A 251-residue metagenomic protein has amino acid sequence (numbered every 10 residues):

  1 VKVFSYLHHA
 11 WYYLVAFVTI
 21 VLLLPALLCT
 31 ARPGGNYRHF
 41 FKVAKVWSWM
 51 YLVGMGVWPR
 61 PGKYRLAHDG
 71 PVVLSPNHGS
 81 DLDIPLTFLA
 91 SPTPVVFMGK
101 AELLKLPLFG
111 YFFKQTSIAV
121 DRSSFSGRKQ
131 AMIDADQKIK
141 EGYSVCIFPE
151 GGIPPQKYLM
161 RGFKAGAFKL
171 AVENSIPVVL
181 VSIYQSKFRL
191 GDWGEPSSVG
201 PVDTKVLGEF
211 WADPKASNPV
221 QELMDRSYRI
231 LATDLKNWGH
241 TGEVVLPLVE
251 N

Functional and structural regions predicted by a protein language model:
V1-V72: Membrane-anchoring hydrophobic helices of lipid-metabolizing enzymes
L23-F41, G54, H68-F125: Catalytic core of membrane glycerolipid acyltransferases/transacylases, capturing the structured, soluble-facing
W47, D83-L86, G99, L108 (+4 more regions): Hydrophobic alpha-helical segments typical of transmembrane helices and their membrane-interface/capping positions
Y51-L52, F113, K138, A171: A generic structural signal for well-ordered alpha-helical segments
P61, I118-D121, A212: Short acidic-hydrophobic, aromatic-tinged amphipathic segments that line or gate anion-handling sites
P61, L74, F97, I147 (+1 more regions): Generic preference for hydrophobic
Q130-N251: Non-catalytic C-terminal accessory region of glycerolipid acyltransferases and related lyso-lipid remodeling enzymes
